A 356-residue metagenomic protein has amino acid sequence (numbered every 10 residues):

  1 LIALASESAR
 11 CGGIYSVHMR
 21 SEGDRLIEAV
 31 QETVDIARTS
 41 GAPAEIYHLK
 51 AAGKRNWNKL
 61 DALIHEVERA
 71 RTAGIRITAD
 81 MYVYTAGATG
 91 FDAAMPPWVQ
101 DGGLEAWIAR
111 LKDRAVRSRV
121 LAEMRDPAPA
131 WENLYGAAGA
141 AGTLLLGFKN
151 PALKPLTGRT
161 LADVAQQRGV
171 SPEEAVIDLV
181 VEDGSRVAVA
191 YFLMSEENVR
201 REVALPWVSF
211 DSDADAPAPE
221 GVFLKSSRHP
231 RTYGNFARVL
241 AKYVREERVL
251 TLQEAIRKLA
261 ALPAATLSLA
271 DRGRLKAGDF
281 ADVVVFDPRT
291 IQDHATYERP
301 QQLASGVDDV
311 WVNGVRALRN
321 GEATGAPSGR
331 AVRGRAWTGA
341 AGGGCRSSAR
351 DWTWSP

Functional and structural regions predicted by a protein language model:
L1, A5, V34-R38, P43 (+1 more regions): Active-site neighborhoods of metal-dependent hydrolases
L1-T39: Hydrophobic, small-residue-rich alpha-helical packing segments that form membrane-like cores
H18, D80, G169, D213 (+5 more regions): Divalent metal-coordination and catalytic microenvironments
E22, A51-A52, V83-Y84, N150-P151 (+8 more regions): Short, glycine-/Ser/Thr-/acidic-enriched flexible segments
E174, S209-F210, G234-R238, K242 (+5 more regions): Feature representing long, continuous alpha-helical segments
R186-M194, N198-V199, E247-R257, A264-Q301: Acidic, glycine-enriched loop/beta-strand segments at the rims of small-molecule binding/catalytic pockets
R201-W207, D213, S226-R228, V284-R330: C-terminal cap of metal-dependent C-N hydrolases
W352-W354: Tryptophan (W) side chains
